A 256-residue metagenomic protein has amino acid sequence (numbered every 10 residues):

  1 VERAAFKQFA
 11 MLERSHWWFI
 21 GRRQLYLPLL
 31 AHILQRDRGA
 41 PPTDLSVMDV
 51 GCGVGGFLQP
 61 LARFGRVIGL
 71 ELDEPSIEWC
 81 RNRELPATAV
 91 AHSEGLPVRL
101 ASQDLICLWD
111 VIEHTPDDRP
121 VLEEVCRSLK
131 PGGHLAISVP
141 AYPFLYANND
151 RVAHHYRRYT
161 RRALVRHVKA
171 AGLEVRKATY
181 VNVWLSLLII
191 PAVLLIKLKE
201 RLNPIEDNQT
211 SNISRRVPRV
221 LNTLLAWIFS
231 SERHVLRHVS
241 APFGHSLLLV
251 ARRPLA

Functional and structural regions predicted by a protein language model:
V1-A101, L105-W109, P120-L122, P242-L247 (+1 more regions): Conserved N-terminal segment of class I S-adenosyl-L-methionine
A4, L185-L255: A C-terminal cap/extension of S-adenosyl-L-methionine-dependent methyltransferases that defines the acceptor-substrate
A10-E13, A136-R157, R161-K169: Short, glycine-/aromatic-enriched active-site segment of Class I SAM-dependent methyltransferases
L58, T115-R119, V139: A structural helix-start
S76, P143-L145, W184: Feature marks short, surface-exposed loop/turn motifs that line or immediately flank catalytic pockets and channel
D110-H114: A short His-aromatic
R119-H134: A short glycine-rich, Lys/Arg-flanked "PGG" loop and its adjoining helix->strand segment in the class I
L173-V183: Conserved S-adenosyl-L-methionine
